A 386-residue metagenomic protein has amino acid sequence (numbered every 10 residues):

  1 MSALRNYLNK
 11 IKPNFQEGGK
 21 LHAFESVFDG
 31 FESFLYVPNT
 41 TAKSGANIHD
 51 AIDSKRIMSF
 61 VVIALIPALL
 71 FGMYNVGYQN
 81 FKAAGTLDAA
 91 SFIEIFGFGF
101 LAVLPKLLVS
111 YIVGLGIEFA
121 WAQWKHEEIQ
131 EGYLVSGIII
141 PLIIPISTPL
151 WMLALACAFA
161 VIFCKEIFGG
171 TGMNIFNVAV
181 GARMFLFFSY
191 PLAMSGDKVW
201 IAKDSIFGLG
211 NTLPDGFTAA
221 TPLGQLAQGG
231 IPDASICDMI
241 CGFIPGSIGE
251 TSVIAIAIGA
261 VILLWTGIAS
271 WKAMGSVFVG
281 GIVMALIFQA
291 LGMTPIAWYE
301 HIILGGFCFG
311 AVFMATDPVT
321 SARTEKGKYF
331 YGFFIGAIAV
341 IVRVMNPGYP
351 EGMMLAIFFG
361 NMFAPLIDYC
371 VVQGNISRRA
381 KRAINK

Functional and structural regions predicted by a protein language model:
M1-L107: N-terminal signal-anchor module of multipass membrane proteins
A42-I48, G114-K125, I162-G172, I258-T266 (+1 more regions): C-terminal ends of transmembrane helices
F96-S110, S147-A156, M239-V253, P295-F307: Structural signature of hydrophobic alpha-helical transmembrane segments
V113-E118, Y133-L142, C157-C164, A255-I262 (+3 more regions): Hydrophobic, membrane-inserted alpha-helices
E128-L209: Membrane-interface helix-loop-helix junctions at boundaries between adjacent transmembrane segments
A154, I175-V180, W298-G306, K328-F330 (+1 more regions): Loop-to-transmembrane alpha-helix initiation sites
G172-A257: Long hydrophobic alpha-helical segments that form multi-pass transmembrane helix bundles in integral membrane proteins
M274-E325: A beta-strand-loop signature enriched in Asp, Gly, Thr, and Trp that corresponds to the sialidase/neuraminidase Asp-box
